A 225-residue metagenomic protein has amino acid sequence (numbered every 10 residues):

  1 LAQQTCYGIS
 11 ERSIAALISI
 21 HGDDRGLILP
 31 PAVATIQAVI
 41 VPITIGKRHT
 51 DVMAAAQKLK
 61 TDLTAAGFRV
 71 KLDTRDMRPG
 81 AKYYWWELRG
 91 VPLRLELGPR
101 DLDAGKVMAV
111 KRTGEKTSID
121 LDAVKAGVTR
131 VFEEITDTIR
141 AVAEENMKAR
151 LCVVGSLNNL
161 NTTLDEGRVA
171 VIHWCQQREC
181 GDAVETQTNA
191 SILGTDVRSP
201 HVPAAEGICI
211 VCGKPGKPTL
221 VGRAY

Functional and structural regions predicted by a protein language model:
L1-Y225: NTP/phosphate- and nucleic-acid-binding module
